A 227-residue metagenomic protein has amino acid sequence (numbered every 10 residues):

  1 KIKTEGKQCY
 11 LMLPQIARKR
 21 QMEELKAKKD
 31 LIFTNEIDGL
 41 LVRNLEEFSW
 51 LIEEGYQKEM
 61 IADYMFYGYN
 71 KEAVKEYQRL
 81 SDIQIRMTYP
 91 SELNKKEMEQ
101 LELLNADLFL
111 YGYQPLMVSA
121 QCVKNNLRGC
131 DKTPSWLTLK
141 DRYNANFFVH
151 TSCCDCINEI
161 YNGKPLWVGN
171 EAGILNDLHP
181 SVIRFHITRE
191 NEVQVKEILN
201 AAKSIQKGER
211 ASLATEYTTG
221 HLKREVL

Functional and structural regions predicted by a protein language model:
K1-L227: Active-site pocket-lining/capping segments in soluble small-molecule metabolic enzymes
